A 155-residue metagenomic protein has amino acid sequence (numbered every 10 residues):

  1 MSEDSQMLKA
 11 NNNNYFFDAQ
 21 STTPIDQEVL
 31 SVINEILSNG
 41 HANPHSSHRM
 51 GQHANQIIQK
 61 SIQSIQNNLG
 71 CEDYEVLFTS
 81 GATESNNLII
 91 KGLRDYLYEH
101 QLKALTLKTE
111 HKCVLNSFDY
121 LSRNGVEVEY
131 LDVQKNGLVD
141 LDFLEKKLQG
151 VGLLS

Functional and structural regions predicted by a protein language model:
M1-S155: Pyridoxal 5′-phosphate
